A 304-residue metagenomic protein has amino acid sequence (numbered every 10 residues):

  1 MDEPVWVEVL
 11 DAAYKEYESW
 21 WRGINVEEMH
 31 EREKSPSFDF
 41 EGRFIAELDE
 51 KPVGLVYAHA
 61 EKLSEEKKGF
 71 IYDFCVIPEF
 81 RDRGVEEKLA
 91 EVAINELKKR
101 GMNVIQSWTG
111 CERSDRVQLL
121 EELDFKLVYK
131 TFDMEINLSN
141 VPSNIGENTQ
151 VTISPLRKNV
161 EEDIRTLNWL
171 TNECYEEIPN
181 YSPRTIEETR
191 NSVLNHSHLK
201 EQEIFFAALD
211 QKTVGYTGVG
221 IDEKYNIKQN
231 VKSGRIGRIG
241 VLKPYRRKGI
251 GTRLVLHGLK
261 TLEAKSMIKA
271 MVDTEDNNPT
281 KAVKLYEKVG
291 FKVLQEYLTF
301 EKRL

Functional and structural regions predicted by a protein language model:
M1-E8, T152-W169: A short beta-loop-alpha structural element at the N-terminal edge of CoA-dependent acyl/N-acetyltransferase catalytic
L10-Y14, S19-L48, L55-E61, Y181-L209 (+1 more regions): Active-site rim helix/loop that mediates acceptor-substrate recognition in acyltransferases
R43-I45, K51-A60, F70, C75 (+4 more regions): Conserved beta-strand in the GNAT
E61-I71, R81, E223-I236, R246 (+1 more regions): A conserved beta-turn-beta hairpin within the catalytic core of GNAT-like acetyltransferases that forms part
K62, I77-V151, E296-R303: Acyl-donor-binding surface of acyltransferase catalytic domains
V76, D82-N95, E122, R238-V241 (+3 more regions): Conserved acetyl-CoA-binding loop-helix of GNAT-fold acetyltransferases
L123-P142, L256-K260, K265-L304: Active-site/acyl-donor-binding loops of N-acyltransferases
I178-P179, A208, G215-T217, Y225-N230 (+4 more regions): Extended hydrophobic-aromatic, low-complexity segments
